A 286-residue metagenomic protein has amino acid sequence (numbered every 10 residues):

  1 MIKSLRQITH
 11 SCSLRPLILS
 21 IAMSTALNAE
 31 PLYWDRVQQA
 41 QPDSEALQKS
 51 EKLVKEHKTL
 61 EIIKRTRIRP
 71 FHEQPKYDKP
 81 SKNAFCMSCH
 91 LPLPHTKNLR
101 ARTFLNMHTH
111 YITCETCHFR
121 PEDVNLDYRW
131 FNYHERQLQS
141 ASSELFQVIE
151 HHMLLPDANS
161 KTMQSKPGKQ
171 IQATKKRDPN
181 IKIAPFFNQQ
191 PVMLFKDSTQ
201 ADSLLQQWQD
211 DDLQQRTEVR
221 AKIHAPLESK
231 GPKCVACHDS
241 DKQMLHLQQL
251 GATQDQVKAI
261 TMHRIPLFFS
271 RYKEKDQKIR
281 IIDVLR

Functional and structural regions predicted by a protein language model:
M1-S11: N-terminal secretory signal peptides that target proteins for export/translocation
R15-S24: Bacterial N-terminal signal peptides
A26-P31: Boundary at the C-terminal end of the N-terminal hydrophobic targeting segment
L32-M87, P92, P121-R286: C-type cytochrome heme-c attachment and multiheme electron-transfer modules
H72, R100-T103: Extracellular loop and loop/strand-boundary signature of outer-membrane beta-barrel proteins
F104-T109: Short linker/helix segments within small regulatory modules
C117: Divalent metal-coordination and catalytic microenvironments
